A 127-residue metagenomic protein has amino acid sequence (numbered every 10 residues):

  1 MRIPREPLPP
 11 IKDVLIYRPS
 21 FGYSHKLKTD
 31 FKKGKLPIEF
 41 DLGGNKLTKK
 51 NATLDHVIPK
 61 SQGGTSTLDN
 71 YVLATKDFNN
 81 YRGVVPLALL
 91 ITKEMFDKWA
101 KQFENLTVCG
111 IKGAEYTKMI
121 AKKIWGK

Functional and structural regions predicted by a protein language model:
M1-L42: Short, charged surface segments at domain edges that flank catalytic/cofactor-binding sites
P4, L8-P10, T48, T53 (+2 more regions): A diffuse structural propensity rather than consistent per-protein peaks
K12, T29, D69, F78-N79: Intrinsic-disorder/low-complexity regions
I16-S20, N51, V72: Residues immediately within or flanking Cys/His clusters that coordinate Zn2+ in small zinc-binding modules
H25-Y71: Histidine-centered nuclease catalytic patch
K46, S61-V72, N80-K127: Polybasic, low-complexity binding patches
T75: Zinc-coordinating Cys/His ligand positions in small cysteine/histidine-rich zinc-finger domains
